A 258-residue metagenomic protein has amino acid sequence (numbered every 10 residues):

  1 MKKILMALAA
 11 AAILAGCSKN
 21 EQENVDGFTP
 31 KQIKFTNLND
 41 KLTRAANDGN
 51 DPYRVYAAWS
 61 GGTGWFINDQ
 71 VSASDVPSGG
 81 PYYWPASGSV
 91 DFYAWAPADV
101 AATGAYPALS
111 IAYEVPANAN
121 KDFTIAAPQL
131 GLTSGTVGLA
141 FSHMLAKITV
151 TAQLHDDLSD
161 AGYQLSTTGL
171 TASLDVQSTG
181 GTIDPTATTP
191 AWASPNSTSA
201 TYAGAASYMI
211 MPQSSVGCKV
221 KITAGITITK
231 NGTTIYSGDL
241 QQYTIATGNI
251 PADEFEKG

Functional and structural regions predicted by a protein language model:
K2-A10, L14-G258: Sec-type signal peptide cleavage vicinity
